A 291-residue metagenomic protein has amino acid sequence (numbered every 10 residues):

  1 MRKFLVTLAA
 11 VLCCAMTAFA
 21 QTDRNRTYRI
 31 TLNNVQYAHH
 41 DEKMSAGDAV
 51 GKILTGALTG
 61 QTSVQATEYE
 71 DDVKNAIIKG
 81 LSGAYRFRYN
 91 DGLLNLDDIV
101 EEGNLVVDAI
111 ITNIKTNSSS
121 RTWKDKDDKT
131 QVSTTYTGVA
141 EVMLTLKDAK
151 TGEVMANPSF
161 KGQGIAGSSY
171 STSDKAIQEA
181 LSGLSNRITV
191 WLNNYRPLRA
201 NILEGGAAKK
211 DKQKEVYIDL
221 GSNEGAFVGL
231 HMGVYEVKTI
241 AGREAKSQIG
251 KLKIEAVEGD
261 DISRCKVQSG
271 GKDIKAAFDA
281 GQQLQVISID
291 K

Functional and structural regions predicted by a protein language model:
M1-F4, A20: Positively charged n-region of N-terminal signal peptides that target proteins for export
T7-A15: Bacterial N-terminal signal peptides
F19-A84, K161, R196-E215, E224 (+1 more regions): A structural "domain/chain start" motif
T22-N25, A149-E224, V228, T239 (+1 more regions): C-terminal/domain-edge helix-coil "capping" segments
T27-Q36, A76-K79, G83-T145: A short, hydrophobic beta-strand-centered structural micro-motif
N104, N194-P197, R243-G250: Short coil-to-beta-strand transition motifs
S222-L252: Ser/Thr/Gly-rich low-complexity blocks that favor extended beta-strand/coil architectures
